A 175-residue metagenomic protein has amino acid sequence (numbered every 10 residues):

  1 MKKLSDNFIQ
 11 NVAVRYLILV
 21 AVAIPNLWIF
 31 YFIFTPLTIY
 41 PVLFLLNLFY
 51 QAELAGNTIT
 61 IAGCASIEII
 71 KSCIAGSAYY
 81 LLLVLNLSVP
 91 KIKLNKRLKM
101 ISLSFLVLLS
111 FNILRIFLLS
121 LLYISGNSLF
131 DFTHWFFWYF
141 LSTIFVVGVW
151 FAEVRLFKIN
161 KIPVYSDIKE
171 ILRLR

Functional and structural regions predicted by a protein language model:
M1-R175: Hydrophobic N-terminal alpha-helices or hydrophobic patches in metabolic proteins across all domains of life
